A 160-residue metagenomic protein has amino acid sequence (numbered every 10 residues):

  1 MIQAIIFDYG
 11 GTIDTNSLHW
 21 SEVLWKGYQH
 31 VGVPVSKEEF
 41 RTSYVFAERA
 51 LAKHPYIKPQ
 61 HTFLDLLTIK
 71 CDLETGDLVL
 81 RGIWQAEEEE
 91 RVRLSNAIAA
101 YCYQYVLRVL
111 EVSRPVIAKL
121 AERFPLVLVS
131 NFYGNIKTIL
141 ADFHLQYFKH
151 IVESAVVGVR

Functional and structural regions predicted by a protein language model:
M1-I2, R123: A structure-centric signal for secondary-structure junctions around beta-strands
I2-E111, K137: N-terminal helical cap/lid subdomain that shapes the substrate entry/recognition surface in HAD-like hydrolases
I5, A118-L120, L128: A generic structural signal for short, solvent-exposed coil/turn residues that cap or connect secondary-structure
S17-L18, R114, S130-Y133: Alpha-helix N-cap/helix-start capping motif
V23-G27, K119, D142-F143: Alpha-helical structural signal in soluble globular domains
P34, L120-E122, H144-L145: Short, structurally constrained coil/turn elements that cap an alpha-helix or connect an alpha-helix to the following
L107-R108, V127-V129, Y133-R160: Substrate-recognition "cap/lid" segment bordering the active-site pocket of phosphatases
V112-R123: Catalytic-core regions built around general acid/base machinery
